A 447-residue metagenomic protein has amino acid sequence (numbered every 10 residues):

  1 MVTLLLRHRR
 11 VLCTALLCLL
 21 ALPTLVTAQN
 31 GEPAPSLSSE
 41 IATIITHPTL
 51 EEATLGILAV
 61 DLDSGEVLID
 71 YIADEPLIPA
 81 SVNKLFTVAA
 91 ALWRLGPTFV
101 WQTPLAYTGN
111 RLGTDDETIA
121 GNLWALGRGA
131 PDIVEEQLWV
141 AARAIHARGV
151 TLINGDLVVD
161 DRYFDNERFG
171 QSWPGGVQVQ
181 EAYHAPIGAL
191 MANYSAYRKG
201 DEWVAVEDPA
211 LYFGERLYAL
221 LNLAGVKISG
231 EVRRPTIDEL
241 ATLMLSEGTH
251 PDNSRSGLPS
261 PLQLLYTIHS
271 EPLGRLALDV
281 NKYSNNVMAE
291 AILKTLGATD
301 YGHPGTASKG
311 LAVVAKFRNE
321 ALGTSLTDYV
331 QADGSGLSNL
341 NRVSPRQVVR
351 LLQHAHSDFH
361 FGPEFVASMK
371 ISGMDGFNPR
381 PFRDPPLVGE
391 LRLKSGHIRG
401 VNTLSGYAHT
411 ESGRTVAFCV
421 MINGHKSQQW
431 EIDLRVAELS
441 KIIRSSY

Functional and structural regions predicted by a protein language model:
V2-C13: Bacterial N-terminal signal peptides that target proteins for export
V11-P23: Bacterial N-terminal signal peptides
A28-D63, V67-P76, A144-A147: Beta-lactamase-like hydrolase cores
T54, T114-G188, S195, V226 (+2 more regions): Mid-domain, small-residue-enriched loop/turn segments at the edges of structured enzyme/sensor domains
G65, P79-P97, L157, L190 (+3 more regions): Active-site SXXK
L68-D70, L293, G297-Y447: Small-residue-rich helix-loop
W93-T108, E231, G362-V366: Short, well-structured active-site flanking segments
A196-E364: A small/polar active-site loop signature that marks catalytic segments
